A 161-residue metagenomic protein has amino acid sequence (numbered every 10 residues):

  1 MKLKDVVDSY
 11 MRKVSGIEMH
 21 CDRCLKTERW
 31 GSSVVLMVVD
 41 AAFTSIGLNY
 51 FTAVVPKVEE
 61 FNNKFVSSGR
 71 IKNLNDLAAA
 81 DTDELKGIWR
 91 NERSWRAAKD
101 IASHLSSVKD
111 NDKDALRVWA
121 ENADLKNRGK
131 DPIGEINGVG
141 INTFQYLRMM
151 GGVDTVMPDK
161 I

Functional and structural regions predicted by a protein language model:
M1-S94: Structure-specific DNA junction-binding interface
R23, V55, D114-R117, I161: Short coil/turn segments at secondary-structure boundaries
A42-F43, A120-I161: Catalytic DNA-binding helix-loop module of base-excision-repair DNA glycosylases/AP lyases
S45-K57, L105-K113, V153: Short helix-capping/linker segments at secondary-structure and domain boundaries
V55-E59, W95-K99, I141-R148: Short, well-structured alpha-helical segments
N62-N137: Alpha-helical ds-nucleic-acid-binding substructure associated with the helix-hairpin-helix region of base-excision DNA
